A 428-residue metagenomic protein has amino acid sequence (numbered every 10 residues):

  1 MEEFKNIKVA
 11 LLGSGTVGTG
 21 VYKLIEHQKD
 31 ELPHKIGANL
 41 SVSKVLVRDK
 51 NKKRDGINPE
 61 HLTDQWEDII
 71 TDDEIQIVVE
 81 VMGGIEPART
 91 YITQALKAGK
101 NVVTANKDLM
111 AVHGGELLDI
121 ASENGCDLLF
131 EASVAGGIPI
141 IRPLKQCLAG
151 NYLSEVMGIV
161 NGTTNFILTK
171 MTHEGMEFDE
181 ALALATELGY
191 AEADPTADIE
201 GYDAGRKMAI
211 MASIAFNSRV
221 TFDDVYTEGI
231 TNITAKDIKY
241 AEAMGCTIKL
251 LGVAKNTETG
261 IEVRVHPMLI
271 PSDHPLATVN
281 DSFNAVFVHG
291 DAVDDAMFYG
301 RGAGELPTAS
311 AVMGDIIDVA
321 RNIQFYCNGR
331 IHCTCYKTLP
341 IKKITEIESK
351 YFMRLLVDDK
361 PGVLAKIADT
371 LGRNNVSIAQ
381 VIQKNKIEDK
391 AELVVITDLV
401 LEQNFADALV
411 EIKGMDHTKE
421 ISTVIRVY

Functional and structural regions predicted by a protein language model:
M1-A98: N-terminal glycine-/serine-/threonine-rich beta1-alpha1-beta2 phosphate-ribose binding loop of Rossmann-like
L62-D64, T71, V79-E80, V103-A105 (+3 more regions): General beta-strand structural signal in soluble alpha/beta enzymes
A88-Q94, A98, K107-K145: Rossmann-fold NAD(P)-binding glycine/threonine-rich loop
V102-V103, I378: A short hydrophobic/small-residue beta-strand
S122-D203, I210: Rossmann-like NAD(P)H-binding beta-loop-alpha module
L153-M157, N165-L168, T172, L184 (+4 more regions): Catalytic, metal-anchored helix/loop core of enzyme active sites in primary metabolism
L182-T278, F283-A285: Substrate-binding/catalytic subdomain of NAD(P)-dependent oxidoreductase enzymes
I316-Y428: A conserved regulatory-domain signal marking ACT and ACT-like small-molecule sensing domains and adjacent regulatory
